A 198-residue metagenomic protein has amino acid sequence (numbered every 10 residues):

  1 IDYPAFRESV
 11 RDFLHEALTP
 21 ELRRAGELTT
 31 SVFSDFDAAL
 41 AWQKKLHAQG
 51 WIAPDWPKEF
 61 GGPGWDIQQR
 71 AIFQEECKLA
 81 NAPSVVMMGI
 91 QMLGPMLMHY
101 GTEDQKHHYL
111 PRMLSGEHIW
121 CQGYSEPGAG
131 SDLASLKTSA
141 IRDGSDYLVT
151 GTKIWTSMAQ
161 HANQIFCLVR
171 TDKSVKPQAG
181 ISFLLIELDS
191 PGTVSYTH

Functional and structural regions predicted by a protein language model:
I1-M87, M98, D104-S115, I119: Amphipathic, small/basic residue-rich leader segments at the start of a protein or domain
E59, S125-A129, I154-W155: Short, solvent-exposed loop/turn elements at beta->coil junctions and helix N-caps that rim active or binding pockets
M92-Y100: Helix-loop "lid/cap" segments that line or gate small-molecule binding pockets
G128-L136: Active-site-adjacent elements of ketosynthase-type condensing enzymes
T138-A140: A structural signal for short hydrophobic beta-strand segments in well-ordered beta-sheet cores
D146, T150-T193: A short core secondary-structure module
T197-H198: Conserved small/polar residues in nucleotide/adenosyl-binding loops
